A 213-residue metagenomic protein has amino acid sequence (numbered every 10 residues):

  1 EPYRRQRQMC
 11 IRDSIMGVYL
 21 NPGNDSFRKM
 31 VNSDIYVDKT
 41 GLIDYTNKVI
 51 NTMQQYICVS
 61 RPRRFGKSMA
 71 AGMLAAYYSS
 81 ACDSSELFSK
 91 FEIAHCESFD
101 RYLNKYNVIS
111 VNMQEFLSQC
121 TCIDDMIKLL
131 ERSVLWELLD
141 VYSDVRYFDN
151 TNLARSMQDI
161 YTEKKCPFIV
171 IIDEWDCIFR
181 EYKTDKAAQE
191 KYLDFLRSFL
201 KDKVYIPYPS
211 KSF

Functional and structural regions predicted by a protein language model:
E1-D13: Single conserved hydrophobic/aromatic residue that forms the stacking wall/gate of nucleotide- or nucleobase-binding
I15-F213: Phosphate-binding site recognition
